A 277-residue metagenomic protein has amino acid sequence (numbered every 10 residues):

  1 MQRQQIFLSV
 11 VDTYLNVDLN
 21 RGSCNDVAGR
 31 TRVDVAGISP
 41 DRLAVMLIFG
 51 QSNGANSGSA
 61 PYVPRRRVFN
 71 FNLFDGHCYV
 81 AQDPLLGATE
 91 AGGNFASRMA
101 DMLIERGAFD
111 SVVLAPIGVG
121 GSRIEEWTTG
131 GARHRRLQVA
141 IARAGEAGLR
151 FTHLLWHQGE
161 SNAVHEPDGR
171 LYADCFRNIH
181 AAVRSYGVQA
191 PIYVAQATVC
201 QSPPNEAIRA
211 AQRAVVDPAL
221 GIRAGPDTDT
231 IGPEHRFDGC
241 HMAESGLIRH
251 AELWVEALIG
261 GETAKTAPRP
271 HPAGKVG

Functional and structural regions predicted by a protein language model:
Q2-G277: Cell-envelope and extracellular/periplasmic
